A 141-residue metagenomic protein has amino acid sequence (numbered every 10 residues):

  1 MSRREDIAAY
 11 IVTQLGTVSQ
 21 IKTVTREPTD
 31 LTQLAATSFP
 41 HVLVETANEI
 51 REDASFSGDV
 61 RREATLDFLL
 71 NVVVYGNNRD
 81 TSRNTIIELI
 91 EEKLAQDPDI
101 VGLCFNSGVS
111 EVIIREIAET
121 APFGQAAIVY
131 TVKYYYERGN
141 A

Functional and structural regions predicted by a protein language model:
M1-T37, T46-A141: Charged, amphipathic alpha-helical segments and their flanking helix caps
V42: Amphipathic hydrophobic-ligand
